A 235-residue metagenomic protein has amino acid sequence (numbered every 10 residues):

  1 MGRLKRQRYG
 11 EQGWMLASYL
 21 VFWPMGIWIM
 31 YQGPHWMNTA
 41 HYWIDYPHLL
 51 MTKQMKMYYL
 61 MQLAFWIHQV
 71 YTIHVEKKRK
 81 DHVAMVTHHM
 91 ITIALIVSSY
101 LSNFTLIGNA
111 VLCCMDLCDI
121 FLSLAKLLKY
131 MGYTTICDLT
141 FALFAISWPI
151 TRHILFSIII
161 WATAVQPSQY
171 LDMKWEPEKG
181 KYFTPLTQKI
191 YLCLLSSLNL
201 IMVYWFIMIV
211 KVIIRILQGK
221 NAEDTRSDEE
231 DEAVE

Functional and structural regions predicted by a protein language model:
M1-L106, K126-G132, I136-W148, I154-S197 (+1 more regions): Membrane-helix and juxtamembrane interface regions of eukaryotic multi-pass membrane proteins
G108, L112-M115, T134: A short glycine-/small-residue-rich loop at the edge of a beta-strand within enzyme catalytic domains
L112-D116, A145-P149: Transmembrane helix-bundle signature of multi-pass membrane transporters/permeases
C114-A125: Alpha-helical transmembrane segments and their membrane-interface exit regions
